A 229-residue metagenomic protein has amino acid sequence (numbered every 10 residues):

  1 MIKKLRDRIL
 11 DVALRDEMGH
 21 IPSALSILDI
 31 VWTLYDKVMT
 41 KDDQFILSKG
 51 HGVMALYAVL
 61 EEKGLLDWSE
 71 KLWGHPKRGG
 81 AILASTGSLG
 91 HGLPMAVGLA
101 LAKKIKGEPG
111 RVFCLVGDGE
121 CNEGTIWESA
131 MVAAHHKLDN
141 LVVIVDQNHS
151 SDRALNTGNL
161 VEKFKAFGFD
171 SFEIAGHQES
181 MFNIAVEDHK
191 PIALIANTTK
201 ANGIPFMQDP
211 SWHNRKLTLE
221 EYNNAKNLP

Functional and structural regions predicted by a protein language model:
I2-M18, V145-Q147: N-terminal capping segment at the start of a domain
L10, R15, G19-H135: Cofactor-binding active-site loop characterized by glycine-rich and histidine/acidic residues
D43-F45, G110-C114, L141, K190-T198: Generic beta-sheet signal
G50-V53, V116-E123, Q147-S151, H177-E179 (+1 more regions): Acidic, glycine-rich active-site loops and adjacent beta-strand->loop/helix elements that engage anionic groups
L65-W73, A134-D146, K165-F169: A glycine-rich helix N-cap at a beta->alpha junction
E108, L155-I184: Conserved thiamine diphosphate
E123-N148, P191-N197: A short alpha/beta connector and helix-capping loop motif
F182-P229: Glycine/aspartate-rich loop-and-adjacent alpha/beta segment that forms the canonical ThDP
